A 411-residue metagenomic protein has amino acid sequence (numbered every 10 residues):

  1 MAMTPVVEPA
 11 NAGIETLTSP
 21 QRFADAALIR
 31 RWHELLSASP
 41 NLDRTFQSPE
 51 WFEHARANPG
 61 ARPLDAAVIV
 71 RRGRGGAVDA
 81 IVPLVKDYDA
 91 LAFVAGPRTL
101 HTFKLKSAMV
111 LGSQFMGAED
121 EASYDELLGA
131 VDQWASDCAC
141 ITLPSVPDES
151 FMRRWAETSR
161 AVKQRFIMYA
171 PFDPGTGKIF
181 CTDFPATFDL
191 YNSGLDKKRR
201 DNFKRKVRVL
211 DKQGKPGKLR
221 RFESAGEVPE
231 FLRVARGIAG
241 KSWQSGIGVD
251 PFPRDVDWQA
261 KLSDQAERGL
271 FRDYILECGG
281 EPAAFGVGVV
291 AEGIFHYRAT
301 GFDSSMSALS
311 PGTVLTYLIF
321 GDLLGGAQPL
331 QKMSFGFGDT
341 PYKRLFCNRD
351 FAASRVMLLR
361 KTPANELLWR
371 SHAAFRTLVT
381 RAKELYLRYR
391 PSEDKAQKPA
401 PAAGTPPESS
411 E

Functional and structural regions predicted by a protein language model:
A2-A10, A156-D189, A327, Q331-K398 (+1 more regions): Active-site/acyl-donor-binding loops of N-acyltransferases
I14-L100, V146-E157, A170-A308, E408-E411: A conserved beta-strand-loop-helix scaffold within acyl/acetyltransferase catalytic domains
Q21, D25, D120, D196-R199 (+3 more regions): Intrinsic-disorder-associated interaction segments
N41, A92-F93, T102-K106, K163-I167 (+8 more regions): Short, surface-exposed linear patches
G60-A61, S107-Q114, S123-D125, T182-F188 (+7 more regions): Noncatalytic linker/hinge segments flanking ATPase motor cores
Y88-A170, P174, E292-D350: Acyl-donor binding region in acyl/amide transferases
C138, G214-P216, F271, L330 (+1 more regions): Short secondary-structure junction motifs
